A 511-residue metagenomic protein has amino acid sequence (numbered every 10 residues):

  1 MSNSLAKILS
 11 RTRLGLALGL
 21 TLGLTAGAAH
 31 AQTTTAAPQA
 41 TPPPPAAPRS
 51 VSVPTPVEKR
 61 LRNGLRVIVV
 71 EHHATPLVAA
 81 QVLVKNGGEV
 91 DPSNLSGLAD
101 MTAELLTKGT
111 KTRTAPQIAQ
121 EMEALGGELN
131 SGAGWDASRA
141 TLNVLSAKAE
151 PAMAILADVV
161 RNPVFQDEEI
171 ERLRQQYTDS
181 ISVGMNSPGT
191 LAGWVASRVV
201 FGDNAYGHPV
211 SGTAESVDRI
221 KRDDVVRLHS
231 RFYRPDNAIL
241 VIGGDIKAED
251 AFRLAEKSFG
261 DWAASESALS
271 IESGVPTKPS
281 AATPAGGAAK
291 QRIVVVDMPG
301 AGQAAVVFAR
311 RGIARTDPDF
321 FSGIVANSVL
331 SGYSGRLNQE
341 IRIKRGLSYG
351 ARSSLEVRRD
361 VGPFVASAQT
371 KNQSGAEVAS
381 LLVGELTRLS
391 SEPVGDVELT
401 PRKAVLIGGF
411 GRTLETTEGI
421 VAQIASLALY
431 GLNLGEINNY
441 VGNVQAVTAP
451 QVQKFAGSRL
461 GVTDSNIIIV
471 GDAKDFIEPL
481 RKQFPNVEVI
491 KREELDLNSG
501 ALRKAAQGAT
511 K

Functional and structural regions predicted by a protein language model:
S2-L16: Bacterial N-terminal signal peptides that target proteins for export
R13-G27: Bacterial N-terminal signal peptides
A28-A36: Boundary at the C-terminal end of the N-terminal hydrophobic targeting segment
T41-P44, G202, Y206, V210 (+2 more regions): An aromatic/glycine/proline-enriched structural segment found at the starts of mature extracellular/organellar domains
P45-V84: Mature N-terminal segment immediately following signal peptide/propeptide cleavage in secreted/periplasmic
I68-V70, A74-T107, R113-V160, R174 (+11 more regions): M16 family metallopeptidases and their MPP-like homologs
D319-V325, L460-S465, D475, P479 (+1 more regions): PPIase-associated folding chaperone regions across multiple families
